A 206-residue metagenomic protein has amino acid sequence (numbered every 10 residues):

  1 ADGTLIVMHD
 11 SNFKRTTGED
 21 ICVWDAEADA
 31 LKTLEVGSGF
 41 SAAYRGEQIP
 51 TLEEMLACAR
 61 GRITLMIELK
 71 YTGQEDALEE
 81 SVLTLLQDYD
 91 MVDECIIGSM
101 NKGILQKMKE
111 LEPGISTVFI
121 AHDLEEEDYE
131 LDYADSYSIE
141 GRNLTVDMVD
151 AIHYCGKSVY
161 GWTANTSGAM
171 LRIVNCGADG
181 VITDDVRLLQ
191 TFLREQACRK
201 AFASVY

Functional and structural regions predicted by a protein language model:
A1-G61, K70, I115, F119-I120 (+1 more regions): An active-site metal/cofactor-coordinating segment within enzyme catalytic domains
T4-L5, I63, I96, D179: The start of beta-strands in P-loop NTPase/AAA+ ATPase cores
L31, M55, I67, M108 (+3 more regions): A residue-level signal for conserved active-site and pocket-lining positions in enzyme catalytic cores
A42-R45, V118-Y206: C-terminal active-site rim and adjoining tail of enzyme catalytic domains
Y44-G46, M66-L78, L85-L144, Y160-T163: Catalytic beta/alpha-barrel core
I49, E53-R60, D76-Q87, K102 (+7 more regions): Amphipathic, non-transmembrane alpha-helical secondary structure
G61-R62, Y89, C155, Q196: Helix C-cap/helix->beta junction micro-motif
